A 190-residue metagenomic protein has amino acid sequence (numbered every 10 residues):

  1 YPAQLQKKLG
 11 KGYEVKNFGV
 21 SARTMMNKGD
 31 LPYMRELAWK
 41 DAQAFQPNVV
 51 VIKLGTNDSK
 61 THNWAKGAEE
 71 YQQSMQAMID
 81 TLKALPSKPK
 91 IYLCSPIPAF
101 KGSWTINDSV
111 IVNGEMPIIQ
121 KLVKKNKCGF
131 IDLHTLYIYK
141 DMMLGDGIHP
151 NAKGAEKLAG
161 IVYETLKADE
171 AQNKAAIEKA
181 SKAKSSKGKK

Functional and structural regions predicted by a protein language model:
Y1-V20, L37-Q46, K189: Serine-esterase "nucleophile elbow" of acetyl-processing enzymes
P2-Q4, K28-F45, Q73-T81, N113-P117: Alpha-helical scaffolding within the catalytic cores of extracellular/periplasmic polymer-degrading hydrolases
L9, L85-S87, N126: Helix C-cap/helix->beta junction micro-motif
E14-G19, N48-L54, K90-S95, G129-D132 (+1 more regions): Structural recognition of the beta-strand scaffold that forms the well-ordered cores of secreted hydrolase catalytic
V20, L31-Q72: Oxyanion-hole/transition-state-stabilizing segment in secreted/luminal serine hydrolases and related acyltransferases
T24-K28, H62-A68, I106, L144-H149: Second-shell loop/turn segments in exported
K53-S59, I79-N113, H134: Active-site segments of SGNH/GDSL-like serine hydrolases that catalyze O-acetyl group transfer/hydrolysis on lipids
I97-K190: Catalytic His-Asp segment of secreted/periplasmic serine-dependent ester chemistry enzymes
